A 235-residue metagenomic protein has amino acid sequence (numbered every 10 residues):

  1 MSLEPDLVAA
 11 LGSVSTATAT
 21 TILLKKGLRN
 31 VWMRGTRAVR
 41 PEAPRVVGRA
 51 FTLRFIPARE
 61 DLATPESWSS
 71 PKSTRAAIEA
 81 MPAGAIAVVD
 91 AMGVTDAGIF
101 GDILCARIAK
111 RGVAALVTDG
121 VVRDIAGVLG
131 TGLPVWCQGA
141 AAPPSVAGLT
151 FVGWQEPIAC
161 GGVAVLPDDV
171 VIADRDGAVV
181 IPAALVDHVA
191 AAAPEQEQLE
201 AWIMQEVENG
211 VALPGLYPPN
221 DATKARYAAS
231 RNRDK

Functional and structural regions predicted by a protein language model:
M1-P167, V180-K235: Feature captures the catalytic cores and cofactor-binding loops of soluble hydro-lyases/lyases that act on carboxylate
V171: C-terminal binding/interaction regions
D174-R175: Short acidic-glycine loop/turn motifs at beta-strand connectors
